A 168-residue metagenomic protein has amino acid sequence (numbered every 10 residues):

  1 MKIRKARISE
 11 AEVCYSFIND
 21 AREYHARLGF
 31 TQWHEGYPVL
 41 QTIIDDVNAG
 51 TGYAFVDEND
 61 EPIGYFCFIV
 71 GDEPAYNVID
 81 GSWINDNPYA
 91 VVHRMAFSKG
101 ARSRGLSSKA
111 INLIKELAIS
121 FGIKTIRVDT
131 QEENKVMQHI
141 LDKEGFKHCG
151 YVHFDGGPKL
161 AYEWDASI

Functional and structural regions predicted by a protein language model:
K2-S16: A short beta-loop-alpha structural element at the N-terminal edge of CoA-dependent acyl/N-acetyltransferase catalytic
R22-T42: Conserved GNAT-fold acetyl-CoA-binding loop/helix
A49-F66: Conserved beta-hairpin
C67-R94, K99-R102: Conserved acyl-donor/pantetheine-binding loop and adjacent beta-alpha core of acyl/acetyltransferases and related
F97, S103-E116, H139-K143: Conserved acetyl-CoA-binding loop-helix of GNAT-fold acetyltransferases
I111, A118-T130: Conserved GNAT acetyl-CoA-binding A-motif
V128-Q138: Conserved beta-strand-loop-alpha-helix junction that forms the acyl-donor binding cleft
D129-T130, D142-A161: Conserved catalytic-core motifs of GNAT/GCN5-like acyltransferases
